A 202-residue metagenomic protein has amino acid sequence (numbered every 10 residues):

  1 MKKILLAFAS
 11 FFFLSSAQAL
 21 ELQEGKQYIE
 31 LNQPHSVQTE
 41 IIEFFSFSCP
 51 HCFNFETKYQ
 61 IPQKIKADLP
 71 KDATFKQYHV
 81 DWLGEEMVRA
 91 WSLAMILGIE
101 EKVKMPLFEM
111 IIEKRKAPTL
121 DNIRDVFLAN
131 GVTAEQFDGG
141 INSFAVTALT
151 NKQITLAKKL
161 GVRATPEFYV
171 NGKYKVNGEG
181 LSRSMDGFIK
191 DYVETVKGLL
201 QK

Functional and structural regions predicted by a protein language model:
K3-W82, T195-K202: Extracytoplasmic thiol/disulfide redox context detector
L14, M110-E113, F144-T147: A short structural micro-motif
L20, A129-K202: C-terminal cap of thioredoxin/glutaredoxin-like
E21-G25, A117-L120, D191: Periplasmic c-type cytochrome electron-transfer domains
Q38, M87, A164-T165: A structure-centric signal for secondary-structure junctions around beta-strands
F47-R124, L128: Structural alpha/beta surface segment adjacent to cysteine/selenocysteine redox centers across thiol/disulfide enzymes
